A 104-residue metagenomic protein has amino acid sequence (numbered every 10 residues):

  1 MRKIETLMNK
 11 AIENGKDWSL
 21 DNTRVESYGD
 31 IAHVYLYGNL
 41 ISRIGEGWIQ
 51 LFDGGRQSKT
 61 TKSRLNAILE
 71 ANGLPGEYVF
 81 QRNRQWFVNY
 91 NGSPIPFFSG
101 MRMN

Functional and structural regions predicted by a protein language model:
M1-N104: Terminal leader/tail segments of proteins
